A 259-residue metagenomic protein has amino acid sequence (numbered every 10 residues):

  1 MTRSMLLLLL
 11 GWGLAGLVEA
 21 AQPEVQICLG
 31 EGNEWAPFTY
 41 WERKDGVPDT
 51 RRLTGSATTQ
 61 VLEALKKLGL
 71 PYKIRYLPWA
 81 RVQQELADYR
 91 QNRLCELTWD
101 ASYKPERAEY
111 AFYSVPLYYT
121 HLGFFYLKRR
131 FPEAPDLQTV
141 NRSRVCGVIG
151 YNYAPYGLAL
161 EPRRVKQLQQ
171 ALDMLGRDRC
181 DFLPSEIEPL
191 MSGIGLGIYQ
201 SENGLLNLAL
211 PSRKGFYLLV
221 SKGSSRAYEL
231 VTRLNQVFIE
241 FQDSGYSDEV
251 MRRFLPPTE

Functional and structural regions predicted by a protein language model:
A21-P105: Extracytoplasmic small-molecule ligand-binding "clamshell" domains of the periplasmic binding protein/Venus flytrap
G32-E34, Y119-G123, I198-N235, P257-E259: Periplasmic-binding protein-like
R51-E63, L127-L160, E188: Bilobed "Venus flytrap"/periplasmic-binding protein-like clamshell domains and structurally analogous long
T58-K67, L219-R252: Extended ligand-binding regions for polar small-molecule ligands
L65-K66, Y72, A80-L94, F112 (+1 more regions): Short helices/loops that flank or line small-molecule/ion binding pockets
P71, N152-K166, S201, Q236-E259: Ligand-binding clefts/hinges and TM-proximal coupling segments of bilobed small-molecule sensing domains
R75-V140, Y153, A209: Acidic, polar ligand-binding/catalytic clefts
L97-A108, D181-S212: A ligand-binding cleft/hinge motif common to bilobed small-molecule-binding domains
